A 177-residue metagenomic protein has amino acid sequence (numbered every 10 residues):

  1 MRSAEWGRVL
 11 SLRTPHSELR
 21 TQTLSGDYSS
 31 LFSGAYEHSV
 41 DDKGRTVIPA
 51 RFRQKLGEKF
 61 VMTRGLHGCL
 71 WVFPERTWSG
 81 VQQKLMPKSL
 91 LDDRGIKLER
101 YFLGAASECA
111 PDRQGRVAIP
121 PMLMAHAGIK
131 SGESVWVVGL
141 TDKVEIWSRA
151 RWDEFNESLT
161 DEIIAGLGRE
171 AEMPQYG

Functional and structural regions predicted by a protein language model:
M1-H38, D42, F52-Q114, P121-G177: Flexible "stalk/tail and boundary" regions
